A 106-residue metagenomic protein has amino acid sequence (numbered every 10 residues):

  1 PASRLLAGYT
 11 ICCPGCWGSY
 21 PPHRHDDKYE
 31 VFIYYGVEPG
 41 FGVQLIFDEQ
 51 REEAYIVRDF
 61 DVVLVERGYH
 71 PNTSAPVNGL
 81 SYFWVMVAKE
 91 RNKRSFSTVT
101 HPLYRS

Functional and structural regions predicted by a protein language model:
P1, L6, F83-S106: Double-stranded beta-helix
P1-V31: A short glycine-rich, His/Asp/Glu-containing loop-to-beta-strand
A2-R4, E38-F41, V77-L80: Coil-to-beta-strand transition motifs
G8, G18, Y29-E30, E53 (+2 more regions): Structural beta-strand/beta-sheet cores of well-ordered domains, especially the beta-sheet scaffolds that support
S19-H23, G42-L45, P71-P76, Y82-W84: Short beta-strand His + acidic residue motifs that chelate non-heme Fe in jelly-roll/DSBH and cupin folds
Y34-D59: A short beta-strand-loop-beta hairpin characteristic of the jelly-roll/cupin
P39, P71, E90: Surface-exposed, flexible loop/turn segments at secondary-structure boundaries
I56-L80, V87: Conserved metal-binding segment of the jelly-roll/cupin
